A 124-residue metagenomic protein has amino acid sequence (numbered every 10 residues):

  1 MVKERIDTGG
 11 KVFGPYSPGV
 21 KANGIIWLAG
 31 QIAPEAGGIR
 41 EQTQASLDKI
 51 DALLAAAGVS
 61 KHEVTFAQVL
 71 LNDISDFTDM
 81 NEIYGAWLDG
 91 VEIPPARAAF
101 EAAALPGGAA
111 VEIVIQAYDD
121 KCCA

Functional and structural regions predicted by a protein language model:
M1-T65, L71-A124: N-terminal presequence-like segments and the immediate start of the first folded domain
